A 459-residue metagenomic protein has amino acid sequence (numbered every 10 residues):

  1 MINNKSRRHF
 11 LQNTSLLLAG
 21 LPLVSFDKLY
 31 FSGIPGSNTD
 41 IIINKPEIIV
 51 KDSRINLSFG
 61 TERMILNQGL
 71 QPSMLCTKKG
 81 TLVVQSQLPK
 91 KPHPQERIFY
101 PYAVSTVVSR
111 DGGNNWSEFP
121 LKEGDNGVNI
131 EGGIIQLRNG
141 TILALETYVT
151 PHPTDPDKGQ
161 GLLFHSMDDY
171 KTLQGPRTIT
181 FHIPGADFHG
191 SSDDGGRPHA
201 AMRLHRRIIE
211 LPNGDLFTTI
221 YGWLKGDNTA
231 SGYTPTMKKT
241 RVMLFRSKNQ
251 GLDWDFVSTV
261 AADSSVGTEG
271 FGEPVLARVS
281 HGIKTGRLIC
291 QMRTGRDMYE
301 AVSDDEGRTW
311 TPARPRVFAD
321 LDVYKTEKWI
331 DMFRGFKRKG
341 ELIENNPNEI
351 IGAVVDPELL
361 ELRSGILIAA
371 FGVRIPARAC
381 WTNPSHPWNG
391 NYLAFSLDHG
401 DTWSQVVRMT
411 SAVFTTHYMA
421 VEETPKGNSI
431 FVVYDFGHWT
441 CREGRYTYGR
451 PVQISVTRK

Functional and structural regions predicted by a protein language model:
M1, K5, H199-A200: Helix-centric, low-specificity signal for extended rod-like, repetitive segments
N3, H9-F31: N-terminal export signals
S37-K459: Asp-box/BNR beta-propeller blade signature and adjacent active/binding-site loops in extracellular glycan-interacting
